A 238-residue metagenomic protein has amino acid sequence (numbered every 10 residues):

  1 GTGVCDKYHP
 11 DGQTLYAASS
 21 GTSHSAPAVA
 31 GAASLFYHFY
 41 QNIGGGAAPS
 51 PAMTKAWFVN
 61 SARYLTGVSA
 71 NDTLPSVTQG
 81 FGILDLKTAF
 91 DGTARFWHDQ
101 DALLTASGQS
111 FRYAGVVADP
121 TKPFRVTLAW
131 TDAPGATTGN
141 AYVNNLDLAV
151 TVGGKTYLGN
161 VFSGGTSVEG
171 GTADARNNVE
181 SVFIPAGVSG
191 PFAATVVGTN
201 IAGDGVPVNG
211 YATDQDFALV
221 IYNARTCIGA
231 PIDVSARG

Functional and structural regions predicted by a protein language model:
G1-A70: Hydrolase catalytic cores
T22, P27, F39, V59 (+5 more regions): Generic beta-strand/beta-sheet core signal
P49, G67, P75-N144, G210-C227: Secreted peptidase-domain scaffold signal
M53-K55, V150-V152, T156, P185-G229 (+1 more regions): C-terminal edge strands of extracellular/lumenal beta-sandwich accessory domains
R63-T66, T131-A133, G154-K155, T199-I201: Acidic glycine-/aspartate-rich tracts in secreted/extracellular proteins
A141-R176: Surface-exposed beta-strand/loop patches in noncatalytic accessory domains and peripheral targeting/linker segments
N178-A186: Beta-sandwich interaction modules
